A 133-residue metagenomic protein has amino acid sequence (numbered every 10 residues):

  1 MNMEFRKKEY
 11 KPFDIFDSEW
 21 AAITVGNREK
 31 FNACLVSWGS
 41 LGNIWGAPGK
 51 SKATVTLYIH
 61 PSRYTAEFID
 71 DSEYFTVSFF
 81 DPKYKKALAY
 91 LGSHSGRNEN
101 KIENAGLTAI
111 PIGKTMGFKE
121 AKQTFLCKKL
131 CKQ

Functional and structural regions predicted by a protein language model:
M1-Q133: Active-site-proximal mixed secondary-structure blocks
